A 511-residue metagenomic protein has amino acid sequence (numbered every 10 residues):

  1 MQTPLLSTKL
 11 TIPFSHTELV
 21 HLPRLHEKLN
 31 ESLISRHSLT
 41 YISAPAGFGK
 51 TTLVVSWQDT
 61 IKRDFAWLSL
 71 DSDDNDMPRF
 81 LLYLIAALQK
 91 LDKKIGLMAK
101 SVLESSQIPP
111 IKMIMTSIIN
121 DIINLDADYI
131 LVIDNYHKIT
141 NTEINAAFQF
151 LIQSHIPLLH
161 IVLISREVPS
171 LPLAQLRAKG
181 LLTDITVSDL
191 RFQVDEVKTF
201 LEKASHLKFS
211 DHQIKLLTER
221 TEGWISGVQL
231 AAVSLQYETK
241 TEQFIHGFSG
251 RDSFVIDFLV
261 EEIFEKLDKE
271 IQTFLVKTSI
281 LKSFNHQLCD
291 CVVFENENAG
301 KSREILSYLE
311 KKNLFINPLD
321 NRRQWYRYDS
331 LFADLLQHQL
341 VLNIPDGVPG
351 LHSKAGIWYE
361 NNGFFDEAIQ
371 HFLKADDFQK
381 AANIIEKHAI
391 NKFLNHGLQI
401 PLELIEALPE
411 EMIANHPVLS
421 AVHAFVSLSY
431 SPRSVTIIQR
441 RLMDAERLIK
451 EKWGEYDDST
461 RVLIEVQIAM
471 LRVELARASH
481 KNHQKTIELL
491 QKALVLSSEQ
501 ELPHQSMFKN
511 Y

Functional and structural regions predicted by a protein language model:
M1-E31, L97-L103, V194, T199: Conserved adenine-nucleotide phosphate-binding loops and their immediately adjacent elements
P4, T8, R24-L25, T52-S56 (+6 more regions): Alpha-helical sensor/transducer elements of the RecA-like P-loop NTPase core
T40-S69, L82-A86: P-loop NTPase Walker A phosphate-binding motif
Y41-P45, V54-S56, F150, R166 (+3 more regions): C-terminal boundary/linker of central alpha/beta nucleotide-binding cores
L97-V132, F150-S154, E261-E262: Mid-core helix/loop region of P-loop NTP-binding domains shared across ATPases and GTPases
E202-K203, K215-R220, S226-G247, T273-K277 (+2 more regions): C-terminal helical "lid" of AAA+/P-loop NTPase domains
H338, L342-H423, Y430: Extended alpha-helical scaffolding segments used for macromolecular assembly and cargo binding
M412-Y511: Internal alpha-solenoid helical repeat scaffolds
